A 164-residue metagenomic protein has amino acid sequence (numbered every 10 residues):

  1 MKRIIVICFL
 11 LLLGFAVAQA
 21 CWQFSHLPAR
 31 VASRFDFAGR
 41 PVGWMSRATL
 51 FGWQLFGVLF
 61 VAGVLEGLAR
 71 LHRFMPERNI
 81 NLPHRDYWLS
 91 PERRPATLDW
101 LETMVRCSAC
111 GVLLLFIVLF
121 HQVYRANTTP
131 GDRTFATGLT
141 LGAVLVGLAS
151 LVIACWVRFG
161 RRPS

Functional and structural regions predicted by a protein language model:
M1-L12, D99-T103: Alpha-helical transmembrane segments and their helix-start/interface "positive-inside/aromatic belt" motifs in integral
L11-L12, S46-L68, T137-G147: Alpha-helical transmembrane segments
W22-G52: Active-site and channel-lining beta-strand-loop segments that bind or position nucleotide-derived/phosphorylated
M75-P95: Juxtamembrane inter-helical linkers in multi-pass membrane proteins
E92-V112: Loop-to-transmembrane boundary segments
C107-T128: Alpha-helical transmembrane segments and their membrane-interface junctions in multi-pass membrane proteins
Q122-S164: Alpha-helical transmembrane segments and their immediate juxtamembrane interface regions
